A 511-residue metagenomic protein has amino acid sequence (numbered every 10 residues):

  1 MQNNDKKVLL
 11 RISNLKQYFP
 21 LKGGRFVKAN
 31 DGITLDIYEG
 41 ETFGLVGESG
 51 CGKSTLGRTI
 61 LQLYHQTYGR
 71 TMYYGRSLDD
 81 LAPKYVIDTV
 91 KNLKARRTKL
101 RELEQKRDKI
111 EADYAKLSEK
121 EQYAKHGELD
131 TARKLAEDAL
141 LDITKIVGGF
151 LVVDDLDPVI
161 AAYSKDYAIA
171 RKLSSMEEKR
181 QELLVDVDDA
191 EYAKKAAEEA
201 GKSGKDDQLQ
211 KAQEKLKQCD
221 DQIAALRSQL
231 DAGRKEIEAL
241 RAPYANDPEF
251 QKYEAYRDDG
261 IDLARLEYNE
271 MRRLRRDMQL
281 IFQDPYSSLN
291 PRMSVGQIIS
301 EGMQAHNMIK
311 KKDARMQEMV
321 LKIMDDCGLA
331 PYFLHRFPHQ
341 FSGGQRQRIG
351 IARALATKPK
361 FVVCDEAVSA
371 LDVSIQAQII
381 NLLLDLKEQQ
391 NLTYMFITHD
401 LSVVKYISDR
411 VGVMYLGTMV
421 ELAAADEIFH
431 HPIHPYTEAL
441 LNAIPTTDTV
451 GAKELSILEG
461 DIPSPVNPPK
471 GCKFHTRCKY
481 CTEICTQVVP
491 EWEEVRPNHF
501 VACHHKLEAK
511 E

Functional and structural regions predicted by a protein language model:
N3-V8, K22, F26, D79-A82 (+4 more regions): Charged, flexible cofactor/metal-binding loops and thiol motifs
E48, Q62-H65, T89, K360 (+2 more regions): P-loop NTP-binding/switch modules centered on Walker-like glycine-rich loops
G69-D80, A242, N246-D262: Conserved ABC transporter NBD signature motif
P248, A314-Y332, L441: Conserved ABC ATPase "signature" region
M293-A305: Q-loop/switch helix immediately C-terminal to the Walker
F337-F341, Q345: Conserved ABC ATPase signature
